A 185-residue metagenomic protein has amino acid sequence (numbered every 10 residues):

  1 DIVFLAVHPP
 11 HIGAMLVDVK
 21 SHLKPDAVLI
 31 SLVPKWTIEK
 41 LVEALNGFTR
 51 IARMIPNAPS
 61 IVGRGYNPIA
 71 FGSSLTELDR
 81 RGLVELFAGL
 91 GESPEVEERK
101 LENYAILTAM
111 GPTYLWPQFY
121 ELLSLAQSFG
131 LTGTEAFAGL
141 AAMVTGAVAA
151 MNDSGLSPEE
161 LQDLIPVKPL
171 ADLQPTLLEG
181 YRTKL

Functional and structural regions predicted by a protein language model:
D1-I69: Rossmann-like NAD(P)(H) cofactor-binding subdomain of soluble oxidoreductases
H8-I12, P117-F119, G155-E160: Short, structured secondary-structure boundary patches
H8-P9, R53, N57, I61 (+5 more regions): Residue-level signal for functionally critical sites in structured catalytic/ligand-binding pockets
I30-K35, R81-L90, Q174, L178: A short, flexible low-complexity segment enriched in Lys/Arg and Gly/Pro that occurs in N-terminal basic tails
P34-W36, P56-S60, T108, A142-G146 (+1 more regions): Glycine-rich beta-alpha junction loops
K40-R50, Y66-Y104, Y114-D153: Internal alpha-helical scaffold of NAD(P)-dependent oxidoreductase catalytic cores
T134-L185: NAD(P)-dependent Rossmann-like dehydrogenase/reductase catalytic/cofactor-binding core
